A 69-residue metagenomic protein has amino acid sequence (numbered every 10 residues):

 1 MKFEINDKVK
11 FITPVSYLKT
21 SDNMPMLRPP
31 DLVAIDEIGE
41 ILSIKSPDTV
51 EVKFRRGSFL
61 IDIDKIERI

Functional and structural regions predicted by a protein language model:
M1-I69: Basic/aromatic-rich interaction segments and small domains that mediate binding to polyanionic partners
